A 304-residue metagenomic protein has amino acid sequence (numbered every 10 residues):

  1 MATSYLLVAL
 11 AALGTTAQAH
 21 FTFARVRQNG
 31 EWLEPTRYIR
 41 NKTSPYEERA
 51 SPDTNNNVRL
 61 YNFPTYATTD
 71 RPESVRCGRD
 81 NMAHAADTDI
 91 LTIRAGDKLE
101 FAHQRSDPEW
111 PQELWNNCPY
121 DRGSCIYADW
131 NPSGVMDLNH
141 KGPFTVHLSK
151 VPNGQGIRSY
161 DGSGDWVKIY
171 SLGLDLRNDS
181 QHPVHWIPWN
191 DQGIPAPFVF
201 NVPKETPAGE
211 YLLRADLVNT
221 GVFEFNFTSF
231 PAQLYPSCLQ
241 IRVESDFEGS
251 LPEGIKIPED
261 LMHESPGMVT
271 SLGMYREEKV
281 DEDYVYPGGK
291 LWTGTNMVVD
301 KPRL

Functional and structural regions predicted by a protein language model:
A2-A9, L13-F144, S149-P197, T220-L304: Peripheral, solvent-exposed domain-edge segments that often transition into intrinsically disordered/low-complexity
D97, G209-E210: Surface-exposed loop/turn positions
L172, P203-E205, D216-T220: Histidine- and/or cysteine-centered catalytic micro-motif in compact active-site loops
V202, P207-G209, F227: A glycine-anchored, Pro-Gly-centered beta-turn/N-cap motif
Y211-A215: A short tyrosine-centered beta-strand micro-motif
